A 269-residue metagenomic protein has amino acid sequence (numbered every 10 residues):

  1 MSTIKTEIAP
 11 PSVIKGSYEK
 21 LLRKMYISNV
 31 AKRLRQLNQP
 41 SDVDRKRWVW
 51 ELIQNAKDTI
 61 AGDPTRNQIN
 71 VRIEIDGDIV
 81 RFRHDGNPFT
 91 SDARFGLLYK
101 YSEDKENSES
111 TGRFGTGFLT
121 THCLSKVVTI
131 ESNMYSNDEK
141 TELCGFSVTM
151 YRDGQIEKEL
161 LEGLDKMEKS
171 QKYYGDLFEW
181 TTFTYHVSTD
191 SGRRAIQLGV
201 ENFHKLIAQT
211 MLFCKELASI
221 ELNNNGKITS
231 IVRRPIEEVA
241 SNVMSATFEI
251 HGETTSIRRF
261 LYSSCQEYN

Functional and structural regions predicted by a protein language model:
S2-S28, R47-W50, A56-F114, C123-N269: Interdomain "switch/hinge" adjacent to the Bergerat
R33-Q39: Pre-Walker A adenine-sensing motif
Q39-E51: Conserved alpha-helix in the HATPase_c
G117: Gly/Ala-rich beta-loop-alpha elbow adjacent to hydrolase catalytic centers
